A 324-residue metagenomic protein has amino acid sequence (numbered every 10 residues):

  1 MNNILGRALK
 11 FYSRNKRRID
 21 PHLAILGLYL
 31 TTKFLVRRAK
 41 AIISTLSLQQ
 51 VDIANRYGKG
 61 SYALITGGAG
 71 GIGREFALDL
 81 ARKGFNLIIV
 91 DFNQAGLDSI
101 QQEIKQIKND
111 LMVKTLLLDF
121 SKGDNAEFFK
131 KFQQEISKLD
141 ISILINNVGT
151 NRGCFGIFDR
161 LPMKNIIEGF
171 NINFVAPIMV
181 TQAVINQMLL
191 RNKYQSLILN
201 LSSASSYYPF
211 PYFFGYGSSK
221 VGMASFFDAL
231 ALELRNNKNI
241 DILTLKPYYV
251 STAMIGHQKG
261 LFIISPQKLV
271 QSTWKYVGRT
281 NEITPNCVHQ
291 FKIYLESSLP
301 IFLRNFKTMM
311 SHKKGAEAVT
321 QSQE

Functional and structural regions predicted by a protein language model:
L30, V36-I88, F92: Canonical Rossmann dinucleotide-binding motif of NAD(H)/NADP(H)-dependent dehydrogenases/reductases, specifically
T66, V90, N147-V148, I198-S205 (+1 more regions): SDR active-site strand-loop-helix element
Q106-D124: Rossmann-fold cofactor-recognition segment
K122-N125, K130, Q134, N151-I167: Conserved mid-core segment of classical short-chain dehydrogenase/reductases
I145, G169, V180-V184, F226-F227: Hydrophobic positions on the long internal alpha-helix of Rossmann-like NAD(P)-dependent oxidoreductase domains
L189-L190, Y194-G222, F227-D228, L232-N236 (+1 more regions): Catalytic loop of short-chain dehydrogenase/reductase
S225, A231-M309: SDR active-site lid
